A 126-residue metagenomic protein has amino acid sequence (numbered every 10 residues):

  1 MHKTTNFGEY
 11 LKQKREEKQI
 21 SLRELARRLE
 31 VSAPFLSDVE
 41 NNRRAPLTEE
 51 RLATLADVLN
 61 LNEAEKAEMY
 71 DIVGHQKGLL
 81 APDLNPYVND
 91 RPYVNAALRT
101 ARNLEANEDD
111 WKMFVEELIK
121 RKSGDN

Functional and structural regions predicted by a protein language model:
M1-E17, R102, D109-E117: A short, Lys/Arg-rich alpha-helix, primarily the initiator
L11, L25-A26, L36-V39: Conserved hydrophobic/aromatic packing and binding residues within compact polymer-binding modules
R15, A26, A56: The alpha-helix within a helix-turn-helix
E30-P46, T54: Recognition helix of helix-turn-helix/homeodomain-like DNA-binding domains that insert into the DNA major groove
E50-E68: DNA major-groove recognition helix of helix-turn-helix/homeodomain DNA-binding modules
G74-N126: Interfacial/linker helices and their anchor residues that mediate assembly or domain coupling
